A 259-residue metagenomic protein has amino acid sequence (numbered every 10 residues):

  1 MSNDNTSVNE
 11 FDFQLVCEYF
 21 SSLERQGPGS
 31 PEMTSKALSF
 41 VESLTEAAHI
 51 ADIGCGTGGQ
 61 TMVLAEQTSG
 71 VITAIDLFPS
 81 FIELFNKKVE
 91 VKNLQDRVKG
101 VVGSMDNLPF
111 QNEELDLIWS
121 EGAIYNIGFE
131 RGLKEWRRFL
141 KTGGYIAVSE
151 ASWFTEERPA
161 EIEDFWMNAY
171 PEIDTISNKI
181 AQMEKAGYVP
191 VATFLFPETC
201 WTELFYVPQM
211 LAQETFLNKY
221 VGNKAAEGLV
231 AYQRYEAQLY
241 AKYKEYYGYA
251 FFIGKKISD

Functional and structural regions predicted by a protein language model:
G27-E46: Conserved alpha-helix/loop element of class I SAM-dependent methyltransferases that forms part of the SAM/SAH-binding
A51-I53, T57-N107: Class I SAM-dependent methyltransferase SAM/SAH-binding core
D106-L117: A short acidic, Gly/Pro-enriched loop at the edge of an enzyme's catalytic core that lines a small-molecule cofactor
L117-E130: A short SAM/SAH-binding and catalytic strip from SAM-dependent methyltransferases
R131-Y145: A short glycine-rich, Lys/Arg-flanked "PGG" loop and its adjoining helix->strand segment in the class I
A151-Y170: Short, glycine-/aromatic-enriched active-site segment of Class I SAM-dependent methyltransferases
E172-G187: Short alpha-helix
A192-D259: Conserved Class I S-adenosyl-L-methionine
